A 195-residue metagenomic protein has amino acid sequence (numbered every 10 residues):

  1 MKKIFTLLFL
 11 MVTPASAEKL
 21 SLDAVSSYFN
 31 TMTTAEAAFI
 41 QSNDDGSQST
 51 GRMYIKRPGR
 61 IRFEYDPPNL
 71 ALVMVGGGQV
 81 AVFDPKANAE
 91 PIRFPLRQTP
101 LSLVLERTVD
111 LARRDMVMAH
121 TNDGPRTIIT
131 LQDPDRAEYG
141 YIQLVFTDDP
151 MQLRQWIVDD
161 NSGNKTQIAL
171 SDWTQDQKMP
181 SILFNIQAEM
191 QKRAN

Functional and structural regions predicted by a protein language model:
I4-T13: Sec-dependent N-terminal signal peptides
A15-K19: Boundary at the C-terminal end of the N-terminal hydrophobic targeting segment
S27-G46: A short, Trp-centered hydrophobic/proline-enriched beta-strand micro-motif
F29, T99-L111: Short, solvent-exposed helix-to-loop capping segments enriched in aromatics
T33-A35, S49, R57-G59, N69 (+5 more regions): Envelope-exposed proteins and targeting segments
F39, I61-Y65, V80-F83, I129 (+1 more regions): Short hydrophobic/aromatic-rich beta-strand segments that constitute the beta-sheet cores of beta-sandwich/beta-barrel
Q48, R52-L103, T166: An acidic-aromatic
R113-R114, M118, N122-N195: Gly/Pro-enriched, hydrophobic low-complexity segments that function as extracytoplasmic propeptides/linkers
